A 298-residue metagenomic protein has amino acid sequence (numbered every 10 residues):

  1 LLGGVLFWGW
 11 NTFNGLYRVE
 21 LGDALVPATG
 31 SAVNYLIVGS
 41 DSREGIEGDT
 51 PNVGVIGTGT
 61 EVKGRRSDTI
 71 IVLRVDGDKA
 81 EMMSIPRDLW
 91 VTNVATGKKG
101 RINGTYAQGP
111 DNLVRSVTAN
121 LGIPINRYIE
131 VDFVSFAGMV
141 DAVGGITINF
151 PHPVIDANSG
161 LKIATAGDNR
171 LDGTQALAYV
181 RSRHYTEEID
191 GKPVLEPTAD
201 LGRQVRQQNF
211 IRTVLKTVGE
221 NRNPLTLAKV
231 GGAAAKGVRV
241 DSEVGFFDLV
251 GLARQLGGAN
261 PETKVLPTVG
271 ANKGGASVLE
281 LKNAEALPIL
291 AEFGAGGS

Functional and structural regions predicted by a protein language model:
L1-A80: Entry/capping segment at the start of metal-dependent catalytic domains with acidic active-site entry clusters
G30-V33, R65-I70, G77-A80, I85 (+7 more regions): Extracytoplasmic
G45-I46, T50, L89, K98 (+2 more regions): C-terminal solvent-exposed extensions
T58-E61, K99-A107, G122-R127, A166 (+4 more regions): Second-shell loop/turn segments in exported
K63-S67, T96, G104-N112, E130-V134 (+5 more regions): Soluble non-cytosolic domains of exported or imported proteins
S67-T69, K99, P110-T118, F133-A137 (+9 more regions): Extracytoplasmic/secreted envelope proteins and their assembly/folding machinery, especially bacterial periplasmic
I102-A164, A253: Amphipathic, coiled-coil-like alpha-helical scaffolding segments used for oligomerization/assembly
D141-R222: Flexible, polar/acidic helix-loop-strand segments at domain edges
